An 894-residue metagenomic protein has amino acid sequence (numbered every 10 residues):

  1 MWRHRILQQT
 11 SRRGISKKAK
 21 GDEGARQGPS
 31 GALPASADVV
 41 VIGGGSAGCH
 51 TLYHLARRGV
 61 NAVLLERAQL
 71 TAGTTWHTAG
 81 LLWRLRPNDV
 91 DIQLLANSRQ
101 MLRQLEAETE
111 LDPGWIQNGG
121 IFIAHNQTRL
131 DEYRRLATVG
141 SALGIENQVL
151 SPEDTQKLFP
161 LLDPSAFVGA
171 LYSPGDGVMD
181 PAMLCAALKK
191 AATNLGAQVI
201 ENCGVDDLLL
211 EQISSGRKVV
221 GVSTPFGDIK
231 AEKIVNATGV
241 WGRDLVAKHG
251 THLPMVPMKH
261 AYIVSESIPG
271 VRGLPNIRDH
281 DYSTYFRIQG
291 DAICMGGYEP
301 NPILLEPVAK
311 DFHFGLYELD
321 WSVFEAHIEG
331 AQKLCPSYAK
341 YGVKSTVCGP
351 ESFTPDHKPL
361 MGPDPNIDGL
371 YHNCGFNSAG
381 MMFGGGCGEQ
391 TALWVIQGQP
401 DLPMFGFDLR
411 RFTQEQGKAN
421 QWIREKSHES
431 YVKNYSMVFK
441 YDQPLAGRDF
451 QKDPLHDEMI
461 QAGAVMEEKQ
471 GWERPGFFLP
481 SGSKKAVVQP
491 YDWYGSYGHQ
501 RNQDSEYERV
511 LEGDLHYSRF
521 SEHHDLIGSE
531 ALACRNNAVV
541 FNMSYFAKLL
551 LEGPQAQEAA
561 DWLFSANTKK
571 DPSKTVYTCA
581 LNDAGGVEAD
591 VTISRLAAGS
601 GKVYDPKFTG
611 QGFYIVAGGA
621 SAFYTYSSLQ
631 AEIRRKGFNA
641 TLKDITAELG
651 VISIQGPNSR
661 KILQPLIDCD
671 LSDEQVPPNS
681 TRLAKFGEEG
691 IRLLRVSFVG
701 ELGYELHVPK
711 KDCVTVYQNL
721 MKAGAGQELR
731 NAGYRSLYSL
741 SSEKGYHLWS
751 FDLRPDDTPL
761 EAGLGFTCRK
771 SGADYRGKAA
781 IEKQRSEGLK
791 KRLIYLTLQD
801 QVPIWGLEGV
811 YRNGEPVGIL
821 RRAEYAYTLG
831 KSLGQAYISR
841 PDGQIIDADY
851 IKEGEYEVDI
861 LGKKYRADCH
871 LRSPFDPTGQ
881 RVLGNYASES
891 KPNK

Functional and structural regions predicted by a protein language model:
M1-V39, R57-R58: Extreme N-terminal leader/targeting segments of oxidoreductases
W2, M101-Q104, P113-I116, H125-N202 (+5 more regions): Flavin (FAD/FMN) cofactor-binding and adjacent substrate-gating region of FAD-dependent oxidoreductase domains
A56-W76: Glycine-rich FAD pyrophosphate-binding loop
A79-L158, D281-F286, G315, H428-A446 (+1 more regions): Dinucleotide-binding Rossmann-like beta1-alpha1 core, especially the glycine-rich loop that anchors the ADP
A79-R84, G120-F122, H249-G273, A326-H327 (+3 more regions): Central beta-strand plus flanking loop segment that forms part of the substrate or channel wall within the catalytic
T224-G273, L402, C713, Q727-N731: Central helical "cap/lid" subdomain
T251-P254, E266-L370: Active-site lid/adjacent beta-loop-alpha segment flanking the redox-cofactor pocket in flavoenzymes
L402-P403, L409-K894: Glycine/proline-enriched, intrinsically flexible loops and inter-domain linkers
